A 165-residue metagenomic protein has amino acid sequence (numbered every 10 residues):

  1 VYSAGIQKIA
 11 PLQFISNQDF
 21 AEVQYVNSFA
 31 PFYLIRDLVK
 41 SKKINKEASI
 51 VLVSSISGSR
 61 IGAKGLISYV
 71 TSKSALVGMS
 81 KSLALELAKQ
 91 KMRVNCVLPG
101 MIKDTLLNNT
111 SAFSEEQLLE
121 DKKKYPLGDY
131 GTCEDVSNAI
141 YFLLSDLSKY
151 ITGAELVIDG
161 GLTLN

Functional and structural regions predicted by a protein language model:
P11-L12, D19-A21, Q117, D121: Substrate-binding pocket helix/loop in short-chain dehydrogenase/reductase
I15, I61-V70, S82: Active-site loop-to-helix junction immediately N-terminal to the catalytic Tyr of the SDR YXXXK motif in Rossmann-fold
I35, S72, S80: Active-site helix of classical SDR
S55: Residue(s) in the substrate-gating loop at a strand-loop-helix junction that position the organic substrate next
A88, R93, I151-G153: Short, small/polar-rich loop/turn modules that mediate ligand/substrate recognition or access, typified
L98-N109: Short, flexible catalytic-loop segment of classical short-chain dehydrogenase/reductase
Y141, T152-N165: Short C-terminal tail/terminal secondary-structure segment of NAD(P)H-dependent dehydrogenase/reductase domains
